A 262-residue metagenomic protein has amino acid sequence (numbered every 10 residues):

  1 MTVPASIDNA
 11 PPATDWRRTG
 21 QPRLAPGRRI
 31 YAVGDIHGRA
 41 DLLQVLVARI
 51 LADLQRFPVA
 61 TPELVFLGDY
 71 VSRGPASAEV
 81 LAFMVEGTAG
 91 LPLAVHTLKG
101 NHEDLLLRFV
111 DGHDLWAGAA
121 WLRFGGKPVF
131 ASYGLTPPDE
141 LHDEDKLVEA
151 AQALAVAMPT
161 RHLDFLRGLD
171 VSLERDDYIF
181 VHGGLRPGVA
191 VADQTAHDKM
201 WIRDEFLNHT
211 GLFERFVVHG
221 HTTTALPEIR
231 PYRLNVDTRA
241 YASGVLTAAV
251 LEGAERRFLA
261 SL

Functional and structural regions predicted by a protein language model:
T2-L81: N-terminal active-site segment of His-dependent metallophosphoesterases
R17-P26, R56, V85-G90, V171-E174 (+2 more regions): A short acidic-Thr-Gly-centered motif at the start of a beta-strand
V33-G34, V65-G68, H96-G100, F216-T222 (+1 more regions): Active-site neighborhood of phospho(di)ester-bond hydrolases with catalytic His/Asp-centered motifs
A60-L67, V71, L93-V110: A short, conserved beta-to-alpha structural element at the edge of catalytic cores that scaffolds binding
R73-E86, R108-A117, E228-I229: Metal-dependent catalytic neighborhoods of phosphoester/phosphodiester hydrolases
F83-P92, R161-G168: Catalytic-core regions built around general acid/base machinery
P92, H102-E103, G112-H113, G126-K127 (+1 more regions): Conserved phosphoryl-transfer catalytic core
F124-G125, F130-N235, R239-V245, G253-L262: Acidic, His/Gly-enriched loop-helix segments that form or flank divalent-metal centers in metallo-dependent hydrolases
